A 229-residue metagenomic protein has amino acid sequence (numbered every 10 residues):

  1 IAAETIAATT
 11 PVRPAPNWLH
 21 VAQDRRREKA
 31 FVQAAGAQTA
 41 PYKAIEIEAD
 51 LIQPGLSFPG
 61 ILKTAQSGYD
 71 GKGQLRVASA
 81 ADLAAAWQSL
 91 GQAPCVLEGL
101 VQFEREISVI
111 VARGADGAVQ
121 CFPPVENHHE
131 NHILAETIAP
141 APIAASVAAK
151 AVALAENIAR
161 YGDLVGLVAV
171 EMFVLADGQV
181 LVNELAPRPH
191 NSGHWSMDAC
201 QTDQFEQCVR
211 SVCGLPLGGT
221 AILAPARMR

Functional and structural regions predicted by a protein language model:
I1, A15-P16, R25, A35 (+7 more regions): Fold-independent oxyanion-binding glycine-rich loops and adjacent beta-strand/coil segments at enzyme active sites
I1-D50, L56, S67-G68: Conserved N-proximal alpha/beta basic substrate-recognition cap immediately N-terminal to, or forming the N-lobe
P41, P59-L62, P94-E98, A169 (+1 more regions): A short linear hydrophobic-aromatic micro-motif
P54-I61, R105: Acidic/histidine-enriched active-site and ligand-binding environments that engage anionic O-linkages
G73, V77-V170, V174-A176: Internal nucleotide-binding/catalytic subdomain
A149-V170, A176, A186-R229: Active-site "cap" helix and flanking loop/linker of ATP-utilizing ligase/carboxylase catalytic domains
G178-L181: Conserved protein kinase catalytic/activation segment
